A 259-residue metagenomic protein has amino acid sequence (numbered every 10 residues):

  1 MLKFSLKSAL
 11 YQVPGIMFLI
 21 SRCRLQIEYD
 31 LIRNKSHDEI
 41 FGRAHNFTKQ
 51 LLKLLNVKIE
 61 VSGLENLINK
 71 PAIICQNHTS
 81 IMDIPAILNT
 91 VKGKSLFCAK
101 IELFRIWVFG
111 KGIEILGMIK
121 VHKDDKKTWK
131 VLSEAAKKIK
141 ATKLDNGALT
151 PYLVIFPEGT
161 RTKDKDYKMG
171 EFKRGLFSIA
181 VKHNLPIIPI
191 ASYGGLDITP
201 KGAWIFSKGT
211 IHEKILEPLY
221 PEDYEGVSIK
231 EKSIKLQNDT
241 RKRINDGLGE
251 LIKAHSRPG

Functional and structural regions predicted by a protein language model:
M1-A72, P85: Membrane-anchoring hydrophobic helices of lipid-metabolizing enzymes
L2, L6, S133-G259: Non-catalytic C-terminal accessory region of glycerolipid acyltransferases and related lyso-lipid remodeling enzymes
R22-D30, K70-K126: Catalytic core of membrane glycerolipid acyltransferases/transacylases, capturing the structured, soluble-facing
R43-L51, L55, F109-G112, A135 (+1 more regions): Hydrophobic alpha-helical segments of integral membrane proteins, encompassing both true transmembrane helices
K58, I119, P186: Residue-level detector of anion-binding/catalytic polar loops
N69, R105-W107, K130, K163 (+1 more regions): Generic structural signal for helix capping and beta-alpha/helix-loop junctions
D125-E134: Structural motif
